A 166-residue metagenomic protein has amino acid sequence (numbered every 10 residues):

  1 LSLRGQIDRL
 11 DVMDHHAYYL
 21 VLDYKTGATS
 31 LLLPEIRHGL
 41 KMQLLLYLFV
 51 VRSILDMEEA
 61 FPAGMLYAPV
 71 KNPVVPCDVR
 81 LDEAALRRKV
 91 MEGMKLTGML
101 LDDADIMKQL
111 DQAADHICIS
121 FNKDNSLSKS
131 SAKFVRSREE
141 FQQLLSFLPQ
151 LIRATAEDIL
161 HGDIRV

Functional and structural regions predicted by a protein language model:
L1-V166: Structural signature of nuclease core domains in nucleic-acid processing machines
